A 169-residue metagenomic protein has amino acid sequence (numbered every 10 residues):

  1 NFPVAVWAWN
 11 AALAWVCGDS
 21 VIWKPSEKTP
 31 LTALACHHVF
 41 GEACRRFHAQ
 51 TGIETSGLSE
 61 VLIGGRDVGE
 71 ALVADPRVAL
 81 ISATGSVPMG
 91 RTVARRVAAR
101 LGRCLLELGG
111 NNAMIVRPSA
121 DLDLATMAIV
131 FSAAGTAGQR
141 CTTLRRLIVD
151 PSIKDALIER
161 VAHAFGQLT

Functional and structural regions predicted by a protein language model:
N1-F2, I63-A71, G85-T92, R96: Beta-loop-alpha module in the N-terminal Rossmann-like domain of NAD(P)-dependent dehydrogenases, especially those
N1-R45, L101: Conserved small-residue-rich beta-alpha loop and adjacent elements that most often cradle the phosphate/pyrophosphate
A8-W9, L34-A35, V73, T92-R96 (+1 more regions): Short amphipathic alpha-helical segments
A11-A12, G69, G90, T126: Generic hydrophobic/aromatic pocket-lining and core-packing "Φ" positions
P25, V61-L62, E70, S82-A83 (+3 more regions): Glycine- and other small-residue-rich loops at beta-strand/loop junctions that grip anionic moieties
E42-A43, L80, P88-T169: ALDH superfamily catalytic-core signature
H48-E54, S59-S82: A structured beta-alpha segment of the ubiquitous adenosine-cofactor-binding alpha/beta core
